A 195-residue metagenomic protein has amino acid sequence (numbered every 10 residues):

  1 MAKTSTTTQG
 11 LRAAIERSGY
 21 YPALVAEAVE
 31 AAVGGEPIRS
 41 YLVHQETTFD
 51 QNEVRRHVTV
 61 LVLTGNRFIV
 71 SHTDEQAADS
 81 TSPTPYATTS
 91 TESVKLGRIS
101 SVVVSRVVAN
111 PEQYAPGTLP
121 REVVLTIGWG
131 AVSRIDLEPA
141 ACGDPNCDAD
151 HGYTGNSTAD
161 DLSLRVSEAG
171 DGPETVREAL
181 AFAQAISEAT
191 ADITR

Functional and structural regions predicted by a protein language model:
M1-R67, S71-S80: Anionic N-terminal interaction surfaces
A2-K3, A77-R195: Acidic, Ser/Thr- and proline-rich intrinsically disordered linker/docking segments of eukaryotic scaffolds
